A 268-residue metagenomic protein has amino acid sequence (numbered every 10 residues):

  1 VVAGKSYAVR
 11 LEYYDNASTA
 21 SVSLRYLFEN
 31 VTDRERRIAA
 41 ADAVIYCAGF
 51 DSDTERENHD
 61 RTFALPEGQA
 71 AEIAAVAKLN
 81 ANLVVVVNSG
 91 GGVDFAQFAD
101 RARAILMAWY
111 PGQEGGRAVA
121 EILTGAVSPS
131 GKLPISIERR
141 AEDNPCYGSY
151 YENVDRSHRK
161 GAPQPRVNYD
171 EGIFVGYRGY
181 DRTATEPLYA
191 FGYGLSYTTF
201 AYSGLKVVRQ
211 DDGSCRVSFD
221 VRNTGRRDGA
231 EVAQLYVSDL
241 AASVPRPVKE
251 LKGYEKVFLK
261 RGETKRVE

Functional and structural regions predicted by a protein language model:
V1-E268: C-terminal non-catalytic regions of proteins with extracellular/luminal or membrane-system context
